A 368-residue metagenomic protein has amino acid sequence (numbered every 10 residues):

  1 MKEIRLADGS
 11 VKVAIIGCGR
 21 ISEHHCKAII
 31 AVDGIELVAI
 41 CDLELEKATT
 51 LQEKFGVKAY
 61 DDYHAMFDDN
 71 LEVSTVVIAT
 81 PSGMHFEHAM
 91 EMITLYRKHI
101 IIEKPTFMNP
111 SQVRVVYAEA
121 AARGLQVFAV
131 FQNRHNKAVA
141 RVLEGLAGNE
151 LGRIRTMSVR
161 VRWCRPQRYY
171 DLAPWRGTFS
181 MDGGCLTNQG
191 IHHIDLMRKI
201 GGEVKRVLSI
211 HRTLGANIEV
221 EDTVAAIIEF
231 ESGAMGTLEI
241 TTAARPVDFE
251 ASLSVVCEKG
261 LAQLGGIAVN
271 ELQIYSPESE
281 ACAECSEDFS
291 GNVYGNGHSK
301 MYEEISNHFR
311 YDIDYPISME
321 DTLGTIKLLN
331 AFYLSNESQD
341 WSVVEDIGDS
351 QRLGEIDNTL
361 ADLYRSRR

Functional and structural regions predicted by a protein language model:
M1-E3, A7, H192-E271, S299-Y315 (+2 more regions): Contiguous beta-strand/loop segments that form the cofactor/metal-binding neighborhood of enzyme cores
M1-F55, D69: N-terminal Rossmann-like dinucleotide-binding module
E36-A39, S286, H308-T325: Glycine- and charged-residue-rich phosphate/anionic-cofactor binding loop of Rossmann-like
L43, S290-Y302: Active-site loop of classical SDR/Rossmann-like NAD(P)-dependent oxidoreductases, centered on the catalytic Tyr-X3-Lys
T50-V57, V115, E119-A120: Short, conserved SAM-binding/catalytic segment of Class I S-adenosyl-L-methionine-dependent methyltransferases
V57-Y63: Conserved SAM-binding strand-loop segment of SAM-dependent methyltransferases
S74-T75, P81-S82, F86-R134, N149: Beta-strand-loop-alpha-helix segment that lines the small-molecule cofactor/substrate pocket of alpha/beta enzymes
N133-N217, Q339: Predominantly a Rossmann-like dinucleotide-binding segment in NAD(P)-dependent oxidoreductases
